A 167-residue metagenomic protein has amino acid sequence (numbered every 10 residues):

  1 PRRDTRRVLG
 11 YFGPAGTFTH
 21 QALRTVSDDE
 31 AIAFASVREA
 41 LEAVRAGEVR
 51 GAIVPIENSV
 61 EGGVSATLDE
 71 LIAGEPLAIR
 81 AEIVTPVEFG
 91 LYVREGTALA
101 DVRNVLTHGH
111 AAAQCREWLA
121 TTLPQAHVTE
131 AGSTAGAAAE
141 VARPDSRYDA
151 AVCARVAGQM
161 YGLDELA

Functional and structural regions predicted by a protein language model:
P1-A167: Domain-level signature for soluble enzymes in the chorismate/prephenate branch of the shikimate pathway
